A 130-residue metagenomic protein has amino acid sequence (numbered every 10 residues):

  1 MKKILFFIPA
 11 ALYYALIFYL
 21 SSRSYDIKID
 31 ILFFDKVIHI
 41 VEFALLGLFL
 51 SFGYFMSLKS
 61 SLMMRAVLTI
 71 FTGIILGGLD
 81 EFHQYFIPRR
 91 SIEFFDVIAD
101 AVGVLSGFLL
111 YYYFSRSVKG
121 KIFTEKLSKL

Functional and structural regions predicted by a protein language model:
M1-P88, F94-V97, A101-L130: Bulky hydrophobic segments
